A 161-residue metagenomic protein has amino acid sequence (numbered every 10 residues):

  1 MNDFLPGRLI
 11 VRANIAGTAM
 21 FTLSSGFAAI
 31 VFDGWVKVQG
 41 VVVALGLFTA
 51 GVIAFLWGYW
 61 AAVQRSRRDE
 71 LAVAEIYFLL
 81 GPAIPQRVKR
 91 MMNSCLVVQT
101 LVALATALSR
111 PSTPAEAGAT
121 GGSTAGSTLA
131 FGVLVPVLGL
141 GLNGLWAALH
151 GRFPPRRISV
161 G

Functional and structural regions predicted by a protein language model:
M1-A16, K37-V41, P85-S94, G122-G132: N-terminal export and membrane-targeting signals
M1-T22, L145-G161: Cytosolic-side membrane-entry/anchor segment at the start of a transmembrane helix
L23-A29, N93-V133: Alpha-helical transmembrane segments and their membrane-interface junctions in multi-pass membrane proteins
A29-V38: Short, hydrophobic transmembrane alpha-helix segments
K37-W57: Alpha-helical transmembrane segments
I53-A74: Membrane-water interface of transmembrane alpha-helices
A72-L101: Short membrane-interface loop/juxtamembrane segments of multi-pass integral membrane proteins
S123-G161: Alpha-helical transmembrane segments and their immediate juxtamembrane interface regions
